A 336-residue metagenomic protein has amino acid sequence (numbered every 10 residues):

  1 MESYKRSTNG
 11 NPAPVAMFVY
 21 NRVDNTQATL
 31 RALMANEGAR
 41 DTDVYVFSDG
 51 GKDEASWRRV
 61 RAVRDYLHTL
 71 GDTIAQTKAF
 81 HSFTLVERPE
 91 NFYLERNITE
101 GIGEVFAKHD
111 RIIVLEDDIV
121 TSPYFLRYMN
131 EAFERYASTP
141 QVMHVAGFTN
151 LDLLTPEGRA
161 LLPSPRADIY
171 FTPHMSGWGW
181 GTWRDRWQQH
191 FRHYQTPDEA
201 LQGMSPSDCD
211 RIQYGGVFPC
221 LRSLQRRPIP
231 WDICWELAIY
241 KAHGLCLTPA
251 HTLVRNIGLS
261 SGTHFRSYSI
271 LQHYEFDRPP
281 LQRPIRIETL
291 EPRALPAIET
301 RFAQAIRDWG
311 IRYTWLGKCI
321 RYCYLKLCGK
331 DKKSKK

Functional and structural regions predicted by a protein language model:
E2-V114, I119-K336: An acidic/histidine-cluster motif and surrounding catalytic segment that typifies divalent-metal-assisted enzyme active
